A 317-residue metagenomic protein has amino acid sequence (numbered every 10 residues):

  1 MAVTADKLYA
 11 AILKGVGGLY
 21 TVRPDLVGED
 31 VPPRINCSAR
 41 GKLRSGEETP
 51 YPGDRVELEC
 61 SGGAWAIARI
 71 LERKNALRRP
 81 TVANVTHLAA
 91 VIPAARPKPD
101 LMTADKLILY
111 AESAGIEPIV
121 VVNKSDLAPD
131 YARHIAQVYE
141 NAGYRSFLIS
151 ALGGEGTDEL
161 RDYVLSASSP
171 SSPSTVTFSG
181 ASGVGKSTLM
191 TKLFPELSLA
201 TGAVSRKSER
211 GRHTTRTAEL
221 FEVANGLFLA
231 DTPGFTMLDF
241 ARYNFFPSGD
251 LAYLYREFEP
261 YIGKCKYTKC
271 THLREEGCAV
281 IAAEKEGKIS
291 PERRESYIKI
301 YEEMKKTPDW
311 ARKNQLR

Functional and structural regions predicted by a protein language model:
A2-L8, G18, G28, P33 (+9 more regions): Helix-rich effector regions associated with P-loop NTPase G domains
I12-L13, I67: Conserved hydrophobic positions within beta-strands
L13, G17, L109-E112, D126 (+9 more regions): Signal for well-folded cores of large energy- and translation-related assemblies
K98, A128-P129, E155, T236-D239: Catalytic P-loop NTPase motifs of RecA-like helicase/translocase cores
K98-G115: Amphipathic helical hotspot of TIR/SEFIR-family domains
G115-N123: Interdomain "pre-motor" coupling segment immediately N-terminal to P-loop NTPase/helicase cores
K124-S182: Canonical P-loop GTPase G-domain recognition
S187-T201: A conserved segment at the C-terminal end of the G1
